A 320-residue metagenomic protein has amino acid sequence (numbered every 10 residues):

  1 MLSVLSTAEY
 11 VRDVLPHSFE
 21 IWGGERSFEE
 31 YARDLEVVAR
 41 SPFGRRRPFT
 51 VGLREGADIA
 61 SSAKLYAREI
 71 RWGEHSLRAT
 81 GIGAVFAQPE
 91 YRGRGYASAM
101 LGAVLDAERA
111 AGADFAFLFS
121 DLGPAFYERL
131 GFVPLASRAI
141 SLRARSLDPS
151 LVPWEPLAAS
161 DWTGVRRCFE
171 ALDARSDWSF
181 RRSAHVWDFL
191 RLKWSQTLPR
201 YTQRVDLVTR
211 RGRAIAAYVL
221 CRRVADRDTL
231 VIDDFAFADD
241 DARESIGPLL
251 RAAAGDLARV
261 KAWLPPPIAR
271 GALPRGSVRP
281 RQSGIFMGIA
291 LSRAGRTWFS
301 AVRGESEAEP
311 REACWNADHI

Functional and structural regions predicted by a protein language model:
M1-A67, H75-L77, G81, D148-W187 (+2 more regions): Short amphipathic alpha-helix that is part of the acyltransferase structural core
P48-G52, S62, A84, T202-V208 (+1 more regions): Short hydrophobic/aromatic beta-strand element in the GNAT-like acyltransferase core that lines or flanks the acyl-donor
R68, D121-G123, F132: An acidic- and aromatic-residue-enriched active-site/binding cleft used to recognize and process polar
S76-P89, R227-D239: Conserved acetyl-CoA binding element of GNAT-fold acetyltransferases
Y91-A103, D241-A252: Conserved acetyl-CoA pyrophosphate-binding loop and the N-cap/start of the following alpha-helix in GNAT-like
L101, D106-S120, G255-P267: Conserved GNAT acetyl-CoA-binding A-motif
A125, L130-P149, R223-R227, V231-I320: Active-site/acyl-donor-binding loops of N-acyltransferases
V133-F235: Amide-forming acyltransferase catalytic core, primarily the GNAT-like/NAT-type and related acyltransferase folds
